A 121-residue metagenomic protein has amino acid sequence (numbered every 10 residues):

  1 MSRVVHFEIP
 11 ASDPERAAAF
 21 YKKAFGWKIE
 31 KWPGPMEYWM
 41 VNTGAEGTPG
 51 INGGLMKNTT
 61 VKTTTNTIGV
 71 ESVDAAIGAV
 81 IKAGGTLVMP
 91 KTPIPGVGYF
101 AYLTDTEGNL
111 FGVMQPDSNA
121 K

Functional and structural regions predicted by a protein language model:
M1-A19, T64-I68, Q115-K121: N-terminal beta-strand motif that seeds the catalytic metal site of vicinal oxygen chelate
S2, E8-P49: Core segments of cupin and vicinal oxygen chelate
I9, E30-K31, I77-G78, A83-K121: Vicinal oxygen chelate
P35-Y38, V61-K62, I94-Y99: Short acidic/glycine-enriched loop/turn segments that link adjacent beta-strands
E46-N52, N109-L110: Short, charged/polar, Gly/Pro-enriched secondary-structure boundary elements
T59-V88: Mid-chain, well-packed structural core segment of small domains
